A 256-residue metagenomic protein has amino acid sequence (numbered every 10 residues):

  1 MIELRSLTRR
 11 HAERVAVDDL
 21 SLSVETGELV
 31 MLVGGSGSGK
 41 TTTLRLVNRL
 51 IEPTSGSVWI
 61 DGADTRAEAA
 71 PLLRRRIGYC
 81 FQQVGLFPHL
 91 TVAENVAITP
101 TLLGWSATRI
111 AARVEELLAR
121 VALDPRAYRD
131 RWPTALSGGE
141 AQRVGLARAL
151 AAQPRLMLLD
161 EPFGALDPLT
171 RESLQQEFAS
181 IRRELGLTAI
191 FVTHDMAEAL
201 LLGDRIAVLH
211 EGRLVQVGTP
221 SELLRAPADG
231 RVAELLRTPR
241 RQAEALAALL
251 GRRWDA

Functional and structural regions predicted by a protein language model:
N48: Helix-to-loop junction immediately C-terminal to a conserved catalytic motif
T65-G78, L102, L223-P227: ABC ATPase NBD coupling module
A93-L102, A111, E115: Short helical segment in ABC ATPase nucleotide-binding domains corresponding to the A-loop/adjacent helical element
R131-L136, E140: Conserved ABC ATPase signature
Q153: Conserved catalytic motifs of ABC-family nucleotide-binding domains
V217-G218, A226: ABC ATPase "signature
